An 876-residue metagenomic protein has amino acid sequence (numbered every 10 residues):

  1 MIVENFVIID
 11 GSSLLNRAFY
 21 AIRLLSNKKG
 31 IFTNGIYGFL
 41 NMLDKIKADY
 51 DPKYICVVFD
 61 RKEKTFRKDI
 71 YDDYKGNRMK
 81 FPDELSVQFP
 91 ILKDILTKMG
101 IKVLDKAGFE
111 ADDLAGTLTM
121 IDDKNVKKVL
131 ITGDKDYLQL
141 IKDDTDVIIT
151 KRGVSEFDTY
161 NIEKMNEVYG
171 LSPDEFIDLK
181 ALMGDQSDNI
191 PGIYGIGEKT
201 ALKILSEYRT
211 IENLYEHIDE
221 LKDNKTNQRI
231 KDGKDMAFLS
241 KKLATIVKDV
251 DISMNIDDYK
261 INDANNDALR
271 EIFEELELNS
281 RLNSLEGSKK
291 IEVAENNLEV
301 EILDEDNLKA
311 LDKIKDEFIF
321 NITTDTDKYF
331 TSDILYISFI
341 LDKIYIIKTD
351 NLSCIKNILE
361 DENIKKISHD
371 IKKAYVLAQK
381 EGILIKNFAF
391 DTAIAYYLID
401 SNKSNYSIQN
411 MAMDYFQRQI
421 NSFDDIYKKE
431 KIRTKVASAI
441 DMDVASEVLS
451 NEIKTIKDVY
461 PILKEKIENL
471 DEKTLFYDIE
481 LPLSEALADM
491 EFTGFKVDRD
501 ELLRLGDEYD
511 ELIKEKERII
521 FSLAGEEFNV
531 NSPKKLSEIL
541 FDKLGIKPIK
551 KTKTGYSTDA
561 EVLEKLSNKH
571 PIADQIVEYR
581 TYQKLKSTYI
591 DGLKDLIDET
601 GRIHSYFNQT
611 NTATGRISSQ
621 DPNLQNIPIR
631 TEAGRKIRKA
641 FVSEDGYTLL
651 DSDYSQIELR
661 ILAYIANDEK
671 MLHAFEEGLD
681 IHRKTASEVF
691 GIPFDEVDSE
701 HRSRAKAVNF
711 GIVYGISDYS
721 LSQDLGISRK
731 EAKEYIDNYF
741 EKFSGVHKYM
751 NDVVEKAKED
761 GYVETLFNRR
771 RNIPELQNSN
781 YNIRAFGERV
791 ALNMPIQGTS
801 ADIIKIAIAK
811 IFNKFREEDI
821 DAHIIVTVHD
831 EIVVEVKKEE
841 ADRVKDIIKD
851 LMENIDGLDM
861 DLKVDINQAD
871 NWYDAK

Functional and structural regions predicted by a protein language model:
I2-E4, L25-S26, G76-V250: Extended two-metal-dependent nuclease catalytic cores across DNA- and RNA-processing enzymes
V3-V7, G11, R17-C56, D72-D73 (+4 more regions): Conserved RNase H-like, two-metal-ion catalytic cores of nucleic-acid enzymes
I8-I9, L130-T132, I319-N321, A389-F390 (+2 more regions): Short hydrophobic beta-strand that contains or immediately precedes a catalytic carboxylate
V126-K128, F390-T392, E644-I657, D724: Conserved catalytic palm subdomain of right-hand nucleotidyl-transferase polymerases, strongest for RNA-directed enzymes
S155-E156, I162-K180, N297, T331-E468 (+2 more regions): Active-site-proximal helix-loop-helix substrate-binding element of RNase H-like nuclease domains
G233-K348, T434-I629, T648, E658 (+5 more regions): Conserved "right-hand" nucleotidyltransferase catalytic core of DNA-directed polymerases
T434-A439, F492, H604, Q609-T612 (+2 more regions): Conserved catalytic core of nucleic-acid polymerases
N531-E696, Y762-E831, D846-D850: Acidic, glycine-rich two-metal-ion catalytic cores of nucleic acid-processing enzymes
